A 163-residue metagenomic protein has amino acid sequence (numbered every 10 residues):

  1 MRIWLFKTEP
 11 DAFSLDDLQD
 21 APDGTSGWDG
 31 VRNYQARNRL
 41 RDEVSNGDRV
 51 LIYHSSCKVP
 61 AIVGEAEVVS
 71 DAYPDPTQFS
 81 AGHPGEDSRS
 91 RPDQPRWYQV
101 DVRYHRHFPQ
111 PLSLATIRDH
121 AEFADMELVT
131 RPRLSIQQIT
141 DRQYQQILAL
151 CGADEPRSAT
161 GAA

Functional and structural regions predicted by a protein language model:
M1-N46, Q143, C151-D154, A162-A163: Compositionally biased, charged N-terminal/linker segments
M1-P10, D71-P74, R118, A124-A163: Mixed-charge, low-complexity intrinsically disordered regions
K7-T8, H54, Y104-R106, Q138: Pocket-edge structural micro-motifs
S14-D16, V59-I62, P74-T77: Short acidic/glycine-rich loop or secondary-structure boundary segments that cap or lie
D16-L18, Q78-F79, S113-A115, I147-L150: A short secondary-structure junction signal
Y53-V59: Short, charged beta-turn/beta-strand-edge "cap" motif at the junction between a beta-strand and an adjacent loop
G64-L134: Aromatic- and Lys/Arg-enriched surface recognition patch
